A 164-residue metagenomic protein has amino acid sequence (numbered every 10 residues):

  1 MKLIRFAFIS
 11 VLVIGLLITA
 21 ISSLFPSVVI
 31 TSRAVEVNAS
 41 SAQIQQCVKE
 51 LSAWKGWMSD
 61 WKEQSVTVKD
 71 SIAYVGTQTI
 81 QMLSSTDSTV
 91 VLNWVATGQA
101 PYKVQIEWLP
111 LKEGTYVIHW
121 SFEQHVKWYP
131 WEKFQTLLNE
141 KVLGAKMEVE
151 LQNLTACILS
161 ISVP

Functional and structural regions predicted by a protein language model:
K2-S65: Hydrophobic ligand-binding cavity/cleft-lining segments
P26-V28, S85, Q99, E113: Short coil/turn motifs at beta-sheet boundaries
I30-S32, G76-T79, A100-Q105: Short, surface-exposed coil-to-beta transition loops
S32, D70, Q135: Conserved short-loop catalytic and cofactor-binding motifs
S40, D87, L111-T115: Short strand-connecting beta-turns/loops that link adjacent beta-strands
S41, E50-Q99: Extracytoplasmic/periplasmic/luminal assembly and interaction segments in envelope/secretory/respiratory proteins
Q45, K49, T79, E148-T155: Generic solvent-exposed, charged/amphipathic alpha-helical segments that serve as macromolecular interface scaffolds
N93-A156, S160-V163: Beta-strand/loop substructures that line and gate deep hydrophobic ligand-binding cavities in soluble
